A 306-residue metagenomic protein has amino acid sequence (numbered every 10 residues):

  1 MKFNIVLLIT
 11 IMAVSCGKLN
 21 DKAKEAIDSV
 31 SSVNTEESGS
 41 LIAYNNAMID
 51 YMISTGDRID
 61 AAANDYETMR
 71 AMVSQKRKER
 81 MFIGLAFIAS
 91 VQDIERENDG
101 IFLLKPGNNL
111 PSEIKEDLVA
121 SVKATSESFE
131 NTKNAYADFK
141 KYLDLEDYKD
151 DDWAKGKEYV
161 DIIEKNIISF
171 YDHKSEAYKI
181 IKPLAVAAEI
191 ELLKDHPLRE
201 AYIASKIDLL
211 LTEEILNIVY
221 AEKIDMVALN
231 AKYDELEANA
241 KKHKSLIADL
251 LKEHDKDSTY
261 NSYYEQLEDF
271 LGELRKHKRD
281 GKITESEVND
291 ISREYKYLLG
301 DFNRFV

Functional and structural regions predicted by a protein language model:
M1-L8: Sec-dependent signal peptide recognition, specifically the positively charged N-region followed immediately by
A13-S15: C-terminal motif of bacterial Sec signal peptides marking the signal peptidase cleavage site
G17-N20: Bacterial signal peptide processing site
K22-F82, G156-E164, E191-K206, V306: Immediate post-signal-peptide N-terminus of mature secreted/exported proteins
S38-D144, Y148-W153: N-terminal Sec/ER secretory leader and immediately downstream segment of secreted/extracellular precursors
A137-E164, D280-S292: Polar/charged, Q/E/K-enriched amphipathic alpha-helical segments with strong coiled-coil propensity that act as
E146, W153-N261: Extended amphipathic alpha-helical interaction segments
A231-V306: A cross-kingdom marker for long, charged
